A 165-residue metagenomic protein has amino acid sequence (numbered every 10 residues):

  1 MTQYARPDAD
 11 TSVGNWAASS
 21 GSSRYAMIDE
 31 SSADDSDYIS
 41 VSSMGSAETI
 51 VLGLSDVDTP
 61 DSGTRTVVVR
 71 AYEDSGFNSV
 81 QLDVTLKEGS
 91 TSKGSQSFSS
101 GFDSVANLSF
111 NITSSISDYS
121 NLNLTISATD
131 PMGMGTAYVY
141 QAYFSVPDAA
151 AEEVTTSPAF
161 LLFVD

Functional and structural regions predicted by a protein language model:
M1-N15, S19-S20, Y143-D165: Enriched but not universal
Q3-M44: Disordered, acidic Ser/Thr/Pro-rich linker "stalks" and the adjacent N-terminal cap of the next globular domain
S32-I50, F98-F102, G133: Extracellular beta-rich ligand/substrate-recognition surface
E48-G76, L124: A short beta-strand element within beta-rich, extracytoplasmic domains of secreted/secretory-pathway proteins
N78-G89: Short, surface-exposed beta-strand/strand-loop-strand elements in extracellular ectodomains
S92-S115: Extracellular carbohydrate recognition and processing domains and analogous Trp-centered ligand-binding platforms
T125-G133: Short beta-strand-plus-loop segments that form exposed binding edges in beta-rich domains
M132-S145: Edge beta-strands of jelly-roll/beta-sandwich modules across compartments, strongly enriched in secreted/luminal
